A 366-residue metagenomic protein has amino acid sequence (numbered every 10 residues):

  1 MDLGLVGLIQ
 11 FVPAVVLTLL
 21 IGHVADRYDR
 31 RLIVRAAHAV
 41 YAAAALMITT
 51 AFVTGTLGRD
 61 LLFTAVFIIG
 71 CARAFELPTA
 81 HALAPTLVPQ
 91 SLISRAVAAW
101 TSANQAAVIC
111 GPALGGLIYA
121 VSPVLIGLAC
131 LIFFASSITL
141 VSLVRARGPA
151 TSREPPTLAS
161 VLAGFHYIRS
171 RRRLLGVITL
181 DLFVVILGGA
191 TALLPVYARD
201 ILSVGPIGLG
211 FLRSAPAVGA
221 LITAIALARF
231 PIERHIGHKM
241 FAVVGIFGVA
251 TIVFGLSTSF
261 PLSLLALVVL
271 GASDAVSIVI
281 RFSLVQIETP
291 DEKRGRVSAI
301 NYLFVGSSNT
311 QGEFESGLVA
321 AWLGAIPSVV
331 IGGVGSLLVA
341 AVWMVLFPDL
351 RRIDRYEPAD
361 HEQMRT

Functional and structural regions predicted by a protein language model:
D2, V40, L57-I69, R73 (+4 more regions): Hydrophobic transmembrane alpha-helices of multi-pass secondary transporters, especially the MFS 12-helix bundle
V6, V15-L20, R27, R31-A37 (+8 more regions): C-terminal transmembrane bundle of multi-pass solute transporters/carriers
G7, V66, A82, I186-Y197: Transmembrane-helix terminus/interface motifs of multi-pass secondary transporters
R59-G70, L92-A150, I207, L212-S214 (+5 more regions): Hydrophobic alpha-helical transmembrane segments
I68-A80, L270-R281: Core transmembrane helices of Major Facilitator Superfamily
L77, V108, P112, S170 (+2 more regions): Conserved extracellular-gate-facing transmembrane-helix segments in secondary transporters
P85-I93, I287-R294: Paired intracellular helix-loop junctions of major facilitator superfamily
L92, S142-H166, I353-Q363: Flexible cytoplasmic inter-helical loops of multi-pass small-molecule transporters
